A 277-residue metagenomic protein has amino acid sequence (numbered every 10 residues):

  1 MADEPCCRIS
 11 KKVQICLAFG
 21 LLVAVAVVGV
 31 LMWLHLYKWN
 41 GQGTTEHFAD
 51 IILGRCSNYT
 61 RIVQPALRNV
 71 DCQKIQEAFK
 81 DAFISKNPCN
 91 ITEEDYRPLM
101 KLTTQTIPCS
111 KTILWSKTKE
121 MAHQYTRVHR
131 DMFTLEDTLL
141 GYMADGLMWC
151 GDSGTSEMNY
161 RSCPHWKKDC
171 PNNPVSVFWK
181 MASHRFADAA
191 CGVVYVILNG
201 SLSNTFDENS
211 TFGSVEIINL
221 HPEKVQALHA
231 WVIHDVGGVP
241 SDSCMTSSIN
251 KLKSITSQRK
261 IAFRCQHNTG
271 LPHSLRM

Functional and structural regions predicted by a protein language model:
M1-L22: Helix-loop boundary elements of multi-pass alpha-helical membrane proteins
V13-C16, G20, V28-G29, L34-L36: Seven-transmembrane-like multi-pass membrane architecture, highlighting hydrophobic TM helices and the outer-facing
G29-L53: Ser/Thr/Pro/Gly-rich low-complexity linker/stalk segments immediately outside membranes or between
A49-R276: Catalytic toxin/effector domains delivered as secreted proteins or via bacterial secretion systems
